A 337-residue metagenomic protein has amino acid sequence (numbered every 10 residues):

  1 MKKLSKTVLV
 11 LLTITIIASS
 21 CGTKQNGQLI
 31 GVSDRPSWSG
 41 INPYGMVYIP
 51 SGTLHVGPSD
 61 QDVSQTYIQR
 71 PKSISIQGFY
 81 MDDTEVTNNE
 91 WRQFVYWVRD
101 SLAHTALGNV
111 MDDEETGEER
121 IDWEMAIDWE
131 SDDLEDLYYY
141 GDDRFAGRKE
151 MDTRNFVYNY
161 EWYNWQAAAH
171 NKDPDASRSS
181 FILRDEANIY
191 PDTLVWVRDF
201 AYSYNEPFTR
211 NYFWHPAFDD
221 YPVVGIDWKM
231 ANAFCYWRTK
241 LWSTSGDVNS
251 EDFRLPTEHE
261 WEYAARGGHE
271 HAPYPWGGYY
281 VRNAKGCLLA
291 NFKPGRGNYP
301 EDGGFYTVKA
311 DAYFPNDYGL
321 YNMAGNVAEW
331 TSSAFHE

Functional and structural regions predicted by a protein language model:
K2-V8: Bacterial N-terminal signal peptides that target proteins for export
I16, D34, G295: Eukaryotic intrinsically disordered and solvent-exposed regulatory patches
A18-S20: C-terminal motif of bacterial Sec signal peptides marking the signal peptidase cleavage site
K24-G27, Y48-I49, H55, D60 (+2 more regions): Functional-site microenvironments in short loops/helix caps that host divalent-cation chemistry
N26-P36: Short, low-complexity, disordered segments immediately C-terminal to signal peptides in bacterial exported proteins
W38-R210, D219-A231, G325: A short glycine-rich, aromatic-capped structural motif
